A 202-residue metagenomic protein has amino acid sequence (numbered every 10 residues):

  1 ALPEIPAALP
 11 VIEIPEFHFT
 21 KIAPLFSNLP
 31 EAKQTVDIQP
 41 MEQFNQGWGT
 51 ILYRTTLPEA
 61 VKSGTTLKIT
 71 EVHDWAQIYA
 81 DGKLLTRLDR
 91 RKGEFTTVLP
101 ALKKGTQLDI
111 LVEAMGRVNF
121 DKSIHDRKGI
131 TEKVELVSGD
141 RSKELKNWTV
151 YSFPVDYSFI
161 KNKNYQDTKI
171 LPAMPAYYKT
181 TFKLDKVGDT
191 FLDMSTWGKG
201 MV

Functional and structural regions predicted by a protein language model:
A1-M41, G105-W197: An acidic-aromatic loop/edge-strand motif
E42-T50, L85-K92, Q166-Y177: Extracellular beta-rich ligand/substrate-recognition surface
G49-S63, T70, V98-G105, K179-D189: Extracellular and analogous surface-interaction loops
T50-R54, Q77, R87, D109-L111 (+3 more regions): Ordered hydrophobic segments in well-structured contexts
S63-Y79, F182-V202: Aromatic-lined ligand-binding clefts that engage carbohydrates, nucleic acids, or primary amines
E71-V72, Y79-R127, T196-K199: Beta-strand-rich ligand-recognition modules
